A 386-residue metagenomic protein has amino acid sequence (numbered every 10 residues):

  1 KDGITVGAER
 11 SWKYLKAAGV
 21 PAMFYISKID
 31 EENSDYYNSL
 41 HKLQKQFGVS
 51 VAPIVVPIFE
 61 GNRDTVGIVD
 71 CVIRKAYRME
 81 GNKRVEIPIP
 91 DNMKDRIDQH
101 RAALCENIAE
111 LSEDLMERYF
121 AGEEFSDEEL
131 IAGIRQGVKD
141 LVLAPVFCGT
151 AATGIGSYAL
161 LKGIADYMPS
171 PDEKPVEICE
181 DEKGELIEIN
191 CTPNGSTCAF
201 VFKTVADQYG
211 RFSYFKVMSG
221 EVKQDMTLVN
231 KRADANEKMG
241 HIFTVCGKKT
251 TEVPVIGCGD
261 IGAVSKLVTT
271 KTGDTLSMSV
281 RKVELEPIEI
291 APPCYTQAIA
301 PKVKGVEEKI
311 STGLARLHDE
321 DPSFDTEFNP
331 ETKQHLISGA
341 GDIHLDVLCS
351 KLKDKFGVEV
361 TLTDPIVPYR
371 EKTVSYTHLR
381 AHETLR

Functional and structural regions predicted by a protein language model:
K1-R380, R386: Structural and coupling elements of P-loop NTPases
